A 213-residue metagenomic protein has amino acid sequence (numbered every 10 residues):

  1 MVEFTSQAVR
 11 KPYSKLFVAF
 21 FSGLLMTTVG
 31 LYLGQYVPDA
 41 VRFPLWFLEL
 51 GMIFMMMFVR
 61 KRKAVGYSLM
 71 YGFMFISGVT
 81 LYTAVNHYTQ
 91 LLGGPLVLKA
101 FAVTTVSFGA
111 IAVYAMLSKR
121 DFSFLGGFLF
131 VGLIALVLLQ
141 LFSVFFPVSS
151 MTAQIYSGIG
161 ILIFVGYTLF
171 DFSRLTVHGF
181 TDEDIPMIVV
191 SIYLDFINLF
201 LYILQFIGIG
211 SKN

Functional and structural regions predicted by a protein language model:
M1-N213: A hydrophobic alpha-helical transmembrane-helix feature that marks the membrane cores and membrane-interface segments
